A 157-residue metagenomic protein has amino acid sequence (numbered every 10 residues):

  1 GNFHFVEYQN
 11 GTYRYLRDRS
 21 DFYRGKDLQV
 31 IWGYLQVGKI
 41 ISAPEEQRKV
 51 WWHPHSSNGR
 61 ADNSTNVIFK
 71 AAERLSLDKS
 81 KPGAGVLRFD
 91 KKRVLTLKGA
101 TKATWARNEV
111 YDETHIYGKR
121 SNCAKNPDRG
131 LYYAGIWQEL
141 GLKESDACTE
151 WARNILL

Functional and structural regions predicted by a protein language model:
G1-H4, Y34, I40: Core of folded catalytic or high-affinity ligand/protein-binding domains in predominantly eukaryotic proteins
G1-L28: Short N-terminal edge-element motif at the start of the domain
D27-W32, K39-L157: Contiguous surface segments at macromolecular interaction interfaces
